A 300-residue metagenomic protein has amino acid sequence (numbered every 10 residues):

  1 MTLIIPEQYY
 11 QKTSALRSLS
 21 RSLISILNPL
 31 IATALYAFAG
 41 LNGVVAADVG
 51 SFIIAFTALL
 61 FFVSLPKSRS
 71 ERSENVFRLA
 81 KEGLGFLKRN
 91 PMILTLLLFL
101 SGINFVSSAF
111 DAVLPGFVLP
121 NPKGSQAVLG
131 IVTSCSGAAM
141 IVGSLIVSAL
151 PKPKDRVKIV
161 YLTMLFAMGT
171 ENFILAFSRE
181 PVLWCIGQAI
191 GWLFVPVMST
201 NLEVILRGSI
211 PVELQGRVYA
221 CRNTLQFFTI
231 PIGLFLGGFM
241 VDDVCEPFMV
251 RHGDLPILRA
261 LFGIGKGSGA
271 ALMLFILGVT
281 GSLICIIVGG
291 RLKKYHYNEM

Functional and structural regions predicted by a protein language model:
M1-P29: Cytoplasmic helix-loop-helix junction between adjacent transmembrane helices in 12-TM secondary transporters
T2, A15-R21, R78, E82-R89 (+2 more regions): Short amphipathic alpha-helical coupling elements at transmembrane boundaries
P6, G40, F62, K88-R89 (+2 more regions): Residues at helix-coil transition
Q8-K12, P91-M92, E213-V218: Conserved short cytoplasmic inter-helical helices of the MFS fold
R21-A58: Helix-loop-helix hairpin linking two adjacent transmembrane segments in secondary transporters
V45, I53, K81, K88 (+3 more regions): C-terminal transmembrane bundle of multi-pass solute transporters/carriers
G50-S68, I284-R291: C-terminal membrane-cytosol helix-exit motif in multi-pass small-molecule transporters
S64-L98: Juxtamembrane intracellular "pre-TM" segments in multi-pass secondary transporters
